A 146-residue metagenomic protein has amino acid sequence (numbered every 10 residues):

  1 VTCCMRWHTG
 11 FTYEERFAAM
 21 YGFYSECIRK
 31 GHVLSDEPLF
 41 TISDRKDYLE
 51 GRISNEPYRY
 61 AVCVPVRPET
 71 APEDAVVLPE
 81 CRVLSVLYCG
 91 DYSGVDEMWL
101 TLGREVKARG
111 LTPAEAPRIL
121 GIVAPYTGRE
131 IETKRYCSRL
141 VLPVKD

Functional and structural regions predicted by a protein language model:
V1-D146: A solvent-exposed interaction/effector surface
